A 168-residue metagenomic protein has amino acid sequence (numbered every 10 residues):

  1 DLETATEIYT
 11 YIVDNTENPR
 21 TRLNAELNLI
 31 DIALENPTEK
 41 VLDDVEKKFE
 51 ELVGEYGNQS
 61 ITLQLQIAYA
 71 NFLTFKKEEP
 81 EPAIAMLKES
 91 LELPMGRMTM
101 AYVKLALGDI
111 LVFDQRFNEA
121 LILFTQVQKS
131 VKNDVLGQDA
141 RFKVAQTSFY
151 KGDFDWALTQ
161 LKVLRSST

Functional and structural regions predicted by a protein language model:
D1-T168: Acidic, polar-rich low-complexity tracts and alpha-helical solenoid repeat scaffolds
